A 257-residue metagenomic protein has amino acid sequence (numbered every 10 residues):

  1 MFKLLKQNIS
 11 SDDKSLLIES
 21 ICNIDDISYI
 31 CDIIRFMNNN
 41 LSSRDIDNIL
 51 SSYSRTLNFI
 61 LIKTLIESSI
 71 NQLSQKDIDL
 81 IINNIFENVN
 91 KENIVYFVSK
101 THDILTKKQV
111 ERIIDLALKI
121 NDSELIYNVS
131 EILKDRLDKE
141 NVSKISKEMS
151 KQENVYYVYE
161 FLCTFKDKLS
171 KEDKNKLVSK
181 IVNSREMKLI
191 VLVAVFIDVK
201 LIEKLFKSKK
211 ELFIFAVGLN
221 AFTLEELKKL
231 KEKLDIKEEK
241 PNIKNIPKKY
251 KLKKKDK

Functional and structural regions predicted by a protein language model:
M1-K257: Ankyrin repeat (ANK) tandem alpha-helical domains that serve as protein-protein interaction scaffolds, prominent
